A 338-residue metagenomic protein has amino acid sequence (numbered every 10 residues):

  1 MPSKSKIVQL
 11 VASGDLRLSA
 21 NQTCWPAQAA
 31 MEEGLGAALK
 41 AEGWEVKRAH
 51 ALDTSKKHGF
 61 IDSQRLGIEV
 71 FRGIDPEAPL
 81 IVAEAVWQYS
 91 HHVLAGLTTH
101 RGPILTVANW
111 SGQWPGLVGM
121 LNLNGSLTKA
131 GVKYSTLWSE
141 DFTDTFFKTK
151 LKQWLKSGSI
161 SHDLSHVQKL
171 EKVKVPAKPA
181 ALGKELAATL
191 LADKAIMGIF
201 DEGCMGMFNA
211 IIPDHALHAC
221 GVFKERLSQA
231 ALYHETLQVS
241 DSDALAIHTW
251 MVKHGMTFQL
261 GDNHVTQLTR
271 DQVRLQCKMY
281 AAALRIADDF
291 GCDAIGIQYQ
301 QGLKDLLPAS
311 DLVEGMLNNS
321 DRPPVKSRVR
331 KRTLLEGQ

Functional and structural regions predicted by a protein language model:
M1-Q338: An N-terminal assembly and electron-transfer interface module characteristic of large anaerobic redox and radical
